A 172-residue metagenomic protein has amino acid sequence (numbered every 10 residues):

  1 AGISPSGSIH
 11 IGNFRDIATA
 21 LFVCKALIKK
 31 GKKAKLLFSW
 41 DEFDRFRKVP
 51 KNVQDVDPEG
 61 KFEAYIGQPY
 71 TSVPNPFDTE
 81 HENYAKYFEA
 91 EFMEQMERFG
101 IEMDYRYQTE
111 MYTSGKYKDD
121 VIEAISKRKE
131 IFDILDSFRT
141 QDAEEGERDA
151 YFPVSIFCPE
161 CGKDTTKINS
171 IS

Functional and structural regions predicted by a protein language model:
A1-I131: N-terminal Rossmann-like or analogous alpha/beta NTP/dinucleotide-binding catalytic cores that position adenine
A1-I3, K127-E130, S137-S172: Alpha-helical recognition segments enriched in aromatics with Gly/Pro capping that present substrate-recognition
